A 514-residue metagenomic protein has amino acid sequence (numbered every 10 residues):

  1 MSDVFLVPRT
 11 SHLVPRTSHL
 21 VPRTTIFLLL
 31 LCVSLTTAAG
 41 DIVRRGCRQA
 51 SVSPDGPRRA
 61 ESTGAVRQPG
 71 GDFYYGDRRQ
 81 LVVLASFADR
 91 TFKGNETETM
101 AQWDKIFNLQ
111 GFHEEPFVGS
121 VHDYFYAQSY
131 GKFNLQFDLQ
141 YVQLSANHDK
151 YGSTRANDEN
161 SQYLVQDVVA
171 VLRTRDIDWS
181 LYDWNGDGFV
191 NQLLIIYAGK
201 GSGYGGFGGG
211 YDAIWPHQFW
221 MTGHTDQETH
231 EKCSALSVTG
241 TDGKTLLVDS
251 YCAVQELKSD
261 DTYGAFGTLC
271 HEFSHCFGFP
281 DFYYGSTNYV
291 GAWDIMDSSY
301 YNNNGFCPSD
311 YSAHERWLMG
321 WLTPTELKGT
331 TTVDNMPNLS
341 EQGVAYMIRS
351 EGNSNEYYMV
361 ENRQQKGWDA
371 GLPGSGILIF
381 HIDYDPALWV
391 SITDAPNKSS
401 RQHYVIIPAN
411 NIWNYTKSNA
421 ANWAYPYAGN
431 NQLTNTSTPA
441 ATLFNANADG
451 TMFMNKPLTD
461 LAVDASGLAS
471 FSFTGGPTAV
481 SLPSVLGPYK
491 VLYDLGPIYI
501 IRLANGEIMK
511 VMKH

Functional and structural regions predicted by a protein language model:
S11-V14, S18-V21, T25: Short polybasic linear motifs
V33-L35: N-terminal signal peptide c-region/cleavage motif recognized by signal peptidases
A39-W103: Primarily auto-inhibitory N-terminal propeptides
G64, P69-G71, P116-K244: Active-site-proximal segments of metallohydrolase catalytic domains
T91-G131: Active-site-surrounding "flap" and adjacent substrate/cofactor-binding loops of secreted or lumenal enzymes, prototyped
Y124, Y182, Q192-L194, A198-G374 (+1 more regions): Extracellular hydrolytic enzyme modules, especially secreted metalloproteases of the metzincin/thermolysin-like class
N338-G476: Extracellular low-complexity, Gly/Ser/Thr-rich intrinsically disordered linkers and protease-sensitive activation/hinge
P477-H514: C-terminal outer-membrane/trafficking sorting elements
